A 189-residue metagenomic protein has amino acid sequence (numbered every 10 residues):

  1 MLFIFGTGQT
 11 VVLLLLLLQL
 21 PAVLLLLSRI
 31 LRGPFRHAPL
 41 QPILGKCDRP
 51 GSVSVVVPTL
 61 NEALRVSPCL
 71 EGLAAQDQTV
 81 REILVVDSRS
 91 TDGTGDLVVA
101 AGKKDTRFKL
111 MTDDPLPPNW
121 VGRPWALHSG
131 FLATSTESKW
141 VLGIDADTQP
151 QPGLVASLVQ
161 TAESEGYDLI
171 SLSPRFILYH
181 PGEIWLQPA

Functional and structural regions predicted by a protein language model:
M1-C47, P188: N-terminal membrane-anchoring/stem segments of glycan-assembly enzymes
L16, L20-A22, L110-T134, T161-A189: Long helical/loop segments within the catalytic core of UDP-sugar-dependent glycosyltransferases, especially the large
L27-R81, V86-T91, G95, A101: N-terminal signal-anchor transmembrane helix
V53, R81, R107-K109, Y167: Short, conserved active-site loop motifs that form the nucleotide-linked donor/cofactor pocket
L70, A74, V99, H128-F131 (+2 more regions): A structural alpha-helix within SAM-dependent methyltransferase catalytic domains
Q76, Q151, S171: An amphipathic, basic-hydrophobic helix/alpha-beta surface used to engage anionic, phosphate-rich ligands or surfaces
G93, I144-T161: Acidic donor-binding/catalytic loop of UDP-sugar-dependent glycosyltransferases, especially processive GT2
V141: Conserved nucleotide-ligand handling architecture
